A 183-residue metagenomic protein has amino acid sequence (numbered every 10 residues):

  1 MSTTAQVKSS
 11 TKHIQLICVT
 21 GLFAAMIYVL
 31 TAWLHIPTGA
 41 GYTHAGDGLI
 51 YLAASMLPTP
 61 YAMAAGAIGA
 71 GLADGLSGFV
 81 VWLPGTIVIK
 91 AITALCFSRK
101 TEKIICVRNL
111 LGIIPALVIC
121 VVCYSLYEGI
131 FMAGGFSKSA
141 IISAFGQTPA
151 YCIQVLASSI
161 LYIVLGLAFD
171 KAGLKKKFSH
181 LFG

Functional and structural regions predicted by a protein language model:
M1-G183: Loop-helix junctions at membrane interfaces
